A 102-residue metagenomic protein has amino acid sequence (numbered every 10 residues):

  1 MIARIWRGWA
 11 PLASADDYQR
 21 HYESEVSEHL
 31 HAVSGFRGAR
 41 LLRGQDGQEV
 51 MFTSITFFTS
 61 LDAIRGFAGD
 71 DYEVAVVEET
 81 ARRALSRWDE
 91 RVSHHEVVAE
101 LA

Functional and structural regions predicted by a protein language model:
I2, R40-V50, V76-A102: Glycine-rich beta-strand-turn "strand-cap" elements at beta-sheet edges
A3-W9, R40-D70: Short, well-ordered beta-strand segments in beta-rich or mixed alpha/beta enzyme and ligand-binding folds
W9-H21: Short, surface-exposed ligand-recognition loops at beta-strand->loop->(often short) alpha-helix junctions that present
S14-D16, D62-I64, E100: Residue-level signal for secondary-structure boundary sites
A15, S27-E28, L42-Q45: Intrinsically disordered, low-complexity segments enriched in polar/charged residues with Gly/Pro, especially when
S24-V33, F57-S93: An amphipathic, aromatic/His-enriched active-site/gating alpha helix that lines ligand/cofactor pockets
V33-A39: Short acidic amphipathic segments
